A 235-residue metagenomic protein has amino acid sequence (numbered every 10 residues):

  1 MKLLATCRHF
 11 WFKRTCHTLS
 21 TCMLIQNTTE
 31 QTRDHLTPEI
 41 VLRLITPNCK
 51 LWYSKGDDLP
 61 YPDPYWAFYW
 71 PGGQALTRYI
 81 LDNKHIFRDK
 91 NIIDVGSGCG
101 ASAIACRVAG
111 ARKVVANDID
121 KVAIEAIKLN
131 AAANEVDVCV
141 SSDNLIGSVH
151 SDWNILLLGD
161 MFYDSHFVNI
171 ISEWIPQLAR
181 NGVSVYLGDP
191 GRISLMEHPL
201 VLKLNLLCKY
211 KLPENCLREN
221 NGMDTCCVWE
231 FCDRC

Functional and structural regions predicted by a protein language model:
K2-C235: S-adenosylmethionine-dependent methyltransferases
